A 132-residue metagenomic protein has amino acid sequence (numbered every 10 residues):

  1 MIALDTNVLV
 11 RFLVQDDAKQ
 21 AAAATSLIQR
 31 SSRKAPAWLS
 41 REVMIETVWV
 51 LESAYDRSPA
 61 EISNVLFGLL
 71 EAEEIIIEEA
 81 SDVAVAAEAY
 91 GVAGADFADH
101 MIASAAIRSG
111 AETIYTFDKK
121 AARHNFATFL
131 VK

Functional and structural regions predicted by a protein language model:
M1, A103-K132: Acidic, PIN/NYN-like endoribonuclease modules and their adjacent C-terminal/linker elements
M1-L39, A54-E61, F67, K119 (+1 more regions): Short, well-structured N-terminal submotif of metal-dependent ribonuclease cores
V8, V43, D82, M101-I102 (+1 more regions): Alpha-helix capping/helix-boundary segments
R11-L13, V50, H124-N125: Residues that scaffold the ATP/ADP-binding catalytic core of kinase and kinase-like folds
R33, F67-I76, F126: Short, mixed-charge aromatic SLiMs
V48-W49, A87: Amphipathic alpha-helical segments within well-ordered protein domains
W49-S53, I107: Short glycine/serine- and small hydrophobic-enriched flexible loop segments
E74-F117: Active-site neighborhoods of divalent-metal-dependent phosphate/nucleic-acid chemistry enzymes
